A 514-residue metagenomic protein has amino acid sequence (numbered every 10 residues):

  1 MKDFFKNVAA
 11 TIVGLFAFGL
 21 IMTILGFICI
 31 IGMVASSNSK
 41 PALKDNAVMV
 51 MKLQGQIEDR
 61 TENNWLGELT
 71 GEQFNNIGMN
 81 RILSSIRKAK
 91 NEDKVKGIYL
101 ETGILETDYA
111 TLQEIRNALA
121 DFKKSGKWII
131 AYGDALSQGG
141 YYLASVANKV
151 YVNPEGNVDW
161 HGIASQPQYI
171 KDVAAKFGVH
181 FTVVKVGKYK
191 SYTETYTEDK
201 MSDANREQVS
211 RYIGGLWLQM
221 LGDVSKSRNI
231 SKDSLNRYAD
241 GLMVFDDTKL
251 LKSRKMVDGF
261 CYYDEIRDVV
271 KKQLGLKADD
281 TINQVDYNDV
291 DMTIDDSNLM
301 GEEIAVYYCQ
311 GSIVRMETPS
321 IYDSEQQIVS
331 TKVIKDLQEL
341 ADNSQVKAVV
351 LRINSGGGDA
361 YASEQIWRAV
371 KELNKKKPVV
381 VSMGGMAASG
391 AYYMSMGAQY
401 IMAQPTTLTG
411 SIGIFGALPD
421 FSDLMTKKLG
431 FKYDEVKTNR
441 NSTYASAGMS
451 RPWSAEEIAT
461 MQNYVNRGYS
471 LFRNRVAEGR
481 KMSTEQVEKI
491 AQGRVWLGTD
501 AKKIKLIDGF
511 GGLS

Functional and structural regions predicted by a protein language model:
K2-D240, F245, K271-K377, M386-Y392 (+1 more regions): Small-residue-centered hinge/linker elements
N148-V152, K255-R267, I401-Q404, K505-L513: Short, well-structured beta-strand/strand-turn elements
N157, Y263, R494-V495: Gly/Ser-rich, acidic/histidine-flanked active-site/gating loops
D233-R254, G259, Q273, S483-G511: Amphipathic alpha-helical substructures
P319-D323, E364-Q365, E488-I490, L506-I507 (+1 more regions): Composition- and surface-driven signal marking solvent-exposed, interaction-prone regions in large proteins
V380: Active-site rim segments in enzyme catalytic domains, especially the processed small/beta chain of N-terminal
